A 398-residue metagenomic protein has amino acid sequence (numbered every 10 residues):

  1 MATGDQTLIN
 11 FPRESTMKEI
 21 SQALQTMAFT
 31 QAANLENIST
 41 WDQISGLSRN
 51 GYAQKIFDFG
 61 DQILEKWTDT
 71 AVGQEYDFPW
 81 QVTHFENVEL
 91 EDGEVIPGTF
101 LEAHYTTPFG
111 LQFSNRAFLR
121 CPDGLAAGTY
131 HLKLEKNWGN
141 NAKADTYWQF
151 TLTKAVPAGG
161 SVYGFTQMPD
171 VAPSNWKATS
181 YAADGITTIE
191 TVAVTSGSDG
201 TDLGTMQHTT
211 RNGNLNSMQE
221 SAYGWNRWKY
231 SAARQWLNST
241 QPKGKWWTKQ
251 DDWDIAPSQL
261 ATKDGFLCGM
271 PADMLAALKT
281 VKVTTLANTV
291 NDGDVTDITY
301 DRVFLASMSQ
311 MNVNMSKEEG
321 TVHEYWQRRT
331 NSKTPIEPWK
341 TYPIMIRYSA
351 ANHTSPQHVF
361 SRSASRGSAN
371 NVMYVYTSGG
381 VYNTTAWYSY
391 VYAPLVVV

Functional and structural regions predicted by a protein language model:
M1-Q25: Short, low-complexity N-terminal tether/leader segments at secretion or assembly junctions of large, surface-exposed
Q25-V398: Collagenous Gly-X-Y triple-helix signature in extracellular proteins
